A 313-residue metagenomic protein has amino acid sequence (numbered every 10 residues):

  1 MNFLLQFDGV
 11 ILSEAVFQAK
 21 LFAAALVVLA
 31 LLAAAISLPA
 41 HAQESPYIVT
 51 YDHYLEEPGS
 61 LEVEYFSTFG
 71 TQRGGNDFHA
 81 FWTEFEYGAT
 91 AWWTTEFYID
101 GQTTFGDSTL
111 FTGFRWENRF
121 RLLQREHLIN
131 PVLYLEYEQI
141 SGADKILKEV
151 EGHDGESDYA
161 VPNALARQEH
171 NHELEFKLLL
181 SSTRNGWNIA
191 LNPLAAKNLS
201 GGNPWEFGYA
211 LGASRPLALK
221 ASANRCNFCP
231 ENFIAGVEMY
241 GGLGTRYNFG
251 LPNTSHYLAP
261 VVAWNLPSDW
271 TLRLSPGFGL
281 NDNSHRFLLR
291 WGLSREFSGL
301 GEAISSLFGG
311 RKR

Functional and structural regions predicted by a protein language model:
M1-A19: N-terminal secretory signal peptides that target proteins for export/translocation
V10, F22, Y47: Alpha-helical and His/Cys-centered functional microenvironments
K20-A35: Bacterial N-terminal signal peptides
S37-H41: Signal peptide processing junction and immediate N-terminal pro/mature segment of secreted/exported proteins
A42-R313: Transmembrane beta-barrel domains of Gram-negative outer membranes and organellar outer membranes
